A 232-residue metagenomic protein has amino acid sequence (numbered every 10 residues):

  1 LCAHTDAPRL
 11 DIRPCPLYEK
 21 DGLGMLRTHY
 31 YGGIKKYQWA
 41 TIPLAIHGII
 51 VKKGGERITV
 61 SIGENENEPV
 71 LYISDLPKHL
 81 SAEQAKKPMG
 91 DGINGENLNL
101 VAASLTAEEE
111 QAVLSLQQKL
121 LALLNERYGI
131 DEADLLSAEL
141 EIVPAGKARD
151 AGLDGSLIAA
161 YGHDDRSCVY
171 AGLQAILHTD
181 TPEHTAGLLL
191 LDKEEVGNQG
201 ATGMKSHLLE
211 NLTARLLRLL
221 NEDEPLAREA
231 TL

Functional and structural regions predicted by a protein language model:
L1-L232: N-terminal hydrophobic/helix-forming segments and targeting peptides
